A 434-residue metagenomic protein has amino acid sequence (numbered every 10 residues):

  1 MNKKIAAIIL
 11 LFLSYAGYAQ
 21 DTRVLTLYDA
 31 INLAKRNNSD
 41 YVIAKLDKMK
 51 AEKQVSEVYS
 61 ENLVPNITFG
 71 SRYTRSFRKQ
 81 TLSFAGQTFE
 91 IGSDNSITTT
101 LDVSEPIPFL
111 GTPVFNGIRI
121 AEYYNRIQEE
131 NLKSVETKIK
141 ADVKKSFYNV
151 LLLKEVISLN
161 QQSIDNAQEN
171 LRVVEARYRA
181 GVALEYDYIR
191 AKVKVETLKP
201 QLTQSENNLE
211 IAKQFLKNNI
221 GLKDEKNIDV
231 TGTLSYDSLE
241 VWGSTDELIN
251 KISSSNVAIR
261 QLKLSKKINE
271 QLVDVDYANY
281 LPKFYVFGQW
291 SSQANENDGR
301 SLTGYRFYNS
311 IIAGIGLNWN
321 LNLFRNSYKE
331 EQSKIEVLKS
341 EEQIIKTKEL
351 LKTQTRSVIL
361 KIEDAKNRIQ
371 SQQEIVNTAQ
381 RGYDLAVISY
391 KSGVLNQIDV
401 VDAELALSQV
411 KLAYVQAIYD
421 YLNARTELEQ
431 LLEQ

Functional and structural regions predicted by a protein language model:
I5-S14: Sec-dependent N-terminal signal peptides
I9, A19-N66, G70, I107 (+4 more regions): Bacterial Sec-pathway N-terminal export signals of envelope proteins
Q20-T22, T68-E105, T231-V241, D274 (+1 more regions): Small/polar, glycine/serine/threonine/aspartate-rich low-complexity segments that form flexible
L25, D29, K138-K251, K361 (+1 more regions): Periplasmic alpha-helical coiled-coil/stalk elements that build and connect Gram-negative outer-membrane
V42-L46, S60, I107-E136, Y186 (+4 more regions): Sec/SRP-type N-terminal targeting helices
E57, I127-E130, V156-Y178, Q204-F215 (+3 more regions): Extended, amphipathic, non-transmembrane alpha-helical segments
T197-L222, N377-Q434: Short segments within alpha-helical structural elements
